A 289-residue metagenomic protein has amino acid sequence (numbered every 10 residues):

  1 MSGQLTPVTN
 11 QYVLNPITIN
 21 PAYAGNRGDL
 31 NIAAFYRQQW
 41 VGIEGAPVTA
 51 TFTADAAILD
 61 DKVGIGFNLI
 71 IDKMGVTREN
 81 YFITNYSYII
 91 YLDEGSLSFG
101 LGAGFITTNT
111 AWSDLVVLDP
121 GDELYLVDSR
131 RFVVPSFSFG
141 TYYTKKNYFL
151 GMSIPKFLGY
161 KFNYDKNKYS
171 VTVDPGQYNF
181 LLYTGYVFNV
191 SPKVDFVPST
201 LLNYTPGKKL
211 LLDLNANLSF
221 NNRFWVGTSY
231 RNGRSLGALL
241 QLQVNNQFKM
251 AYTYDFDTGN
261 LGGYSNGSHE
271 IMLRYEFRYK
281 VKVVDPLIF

Functional and structural regions predicted by a protein language model:
Q4-F289: Subset of outer-membrane beta-barrel
